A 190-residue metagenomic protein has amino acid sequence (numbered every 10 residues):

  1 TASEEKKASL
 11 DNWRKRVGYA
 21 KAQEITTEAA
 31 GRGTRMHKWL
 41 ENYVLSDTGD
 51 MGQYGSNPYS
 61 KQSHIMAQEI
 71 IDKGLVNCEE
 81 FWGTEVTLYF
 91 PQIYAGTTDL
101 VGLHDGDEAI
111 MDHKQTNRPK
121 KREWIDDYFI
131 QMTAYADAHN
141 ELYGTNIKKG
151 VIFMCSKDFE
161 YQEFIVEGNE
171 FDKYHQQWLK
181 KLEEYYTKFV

Functional and structural regions predicted by a protein language model:
T1-A95: Metal-dependent nuclease catalytic cores that hydrolyze phosphodiester bonds in DNA/RNA, characterized by
W82-K188: Mg2+/Mn2+-dependent nuclease catalytic core
